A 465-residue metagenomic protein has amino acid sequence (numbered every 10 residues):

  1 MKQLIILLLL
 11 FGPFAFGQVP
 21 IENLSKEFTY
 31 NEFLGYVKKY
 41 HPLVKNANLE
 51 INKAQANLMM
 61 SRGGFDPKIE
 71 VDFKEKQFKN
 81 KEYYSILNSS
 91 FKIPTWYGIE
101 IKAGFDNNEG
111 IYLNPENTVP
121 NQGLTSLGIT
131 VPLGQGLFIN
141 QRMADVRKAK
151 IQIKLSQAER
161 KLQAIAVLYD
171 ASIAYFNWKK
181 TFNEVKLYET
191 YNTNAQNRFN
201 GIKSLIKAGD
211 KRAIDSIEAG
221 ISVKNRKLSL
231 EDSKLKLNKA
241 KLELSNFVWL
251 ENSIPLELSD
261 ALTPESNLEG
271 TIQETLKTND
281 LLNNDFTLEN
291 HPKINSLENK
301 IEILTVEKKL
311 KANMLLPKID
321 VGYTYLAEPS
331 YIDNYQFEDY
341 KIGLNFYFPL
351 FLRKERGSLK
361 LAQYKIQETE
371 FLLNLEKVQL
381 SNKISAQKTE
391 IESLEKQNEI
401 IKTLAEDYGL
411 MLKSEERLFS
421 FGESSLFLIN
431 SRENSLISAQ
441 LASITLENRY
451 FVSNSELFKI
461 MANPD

Functional and structural regions predicted by a protein language model:
Q3-P13: Sec-dependent N-terminal signal peptides
G17-Y84, Q141-R142, K148-K150, L258-T305 (+5 more regions): Bacterial Sec-pathway N-terminal export signals of envelope proteins
L34, V44-S61, Q163-Y188, N197 (+6 more regions): Amphipathic alpha-helical coiled-coil segments
G35-G134, S245-L250, D285-K354, K459: A small-residue-enriched
K45-L49, R62, W96-Q122, G134-E159 (+9 more regions): Sec/SRP-type N-terminal targeting helices
I151, Q157-N283, E390, L436 (+2 more regions): Periplasmic alpha-helical coiled-coil/stalk elements that build and connect Gram-negative outer-membrane
G209, W249, G422, A462-N463: Short helix-capping/hinge motifs at transmembrane helix termini and TM-loop junctions
S233, P292, L446: Metallo-beta-lactamase
